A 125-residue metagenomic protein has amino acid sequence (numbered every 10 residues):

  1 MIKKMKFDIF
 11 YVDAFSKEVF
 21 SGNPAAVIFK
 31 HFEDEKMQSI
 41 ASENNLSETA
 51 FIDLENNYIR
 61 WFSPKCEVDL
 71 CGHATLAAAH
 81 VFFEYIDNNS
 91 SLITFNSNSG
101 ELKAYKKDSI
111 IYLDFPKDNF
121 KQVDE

Functional and structural regions predicted by a protein language model:
I2-K36: Polybasic, low-complexity association/targeting segments
F15, I40-E43, F95: Short Gly/Pro-enriched turn/cap motifs at secondary-structure boundaries
S16, D53-L54, K106-D108: Short, low-complexity Ser/Thr-rich regulatory SLiMs
A25-I28, A50-I52, L102-Y105: Short beta-strand scaffold segments in enzyme catalytic cores
F29-E33, E55, E84-D87, S109: Short loop segments at secondary-structure junctions
E33-Q38, Q122-E125: Short, conserved charged micro-motifs
S39-V68: Anion-binding (especially nucleotide phosphate/pyrophosphate-binding) glycine-rich loop and adjoining beta-alpha core
F62-E125: Acidic, low-complexity central loop/insert segments
